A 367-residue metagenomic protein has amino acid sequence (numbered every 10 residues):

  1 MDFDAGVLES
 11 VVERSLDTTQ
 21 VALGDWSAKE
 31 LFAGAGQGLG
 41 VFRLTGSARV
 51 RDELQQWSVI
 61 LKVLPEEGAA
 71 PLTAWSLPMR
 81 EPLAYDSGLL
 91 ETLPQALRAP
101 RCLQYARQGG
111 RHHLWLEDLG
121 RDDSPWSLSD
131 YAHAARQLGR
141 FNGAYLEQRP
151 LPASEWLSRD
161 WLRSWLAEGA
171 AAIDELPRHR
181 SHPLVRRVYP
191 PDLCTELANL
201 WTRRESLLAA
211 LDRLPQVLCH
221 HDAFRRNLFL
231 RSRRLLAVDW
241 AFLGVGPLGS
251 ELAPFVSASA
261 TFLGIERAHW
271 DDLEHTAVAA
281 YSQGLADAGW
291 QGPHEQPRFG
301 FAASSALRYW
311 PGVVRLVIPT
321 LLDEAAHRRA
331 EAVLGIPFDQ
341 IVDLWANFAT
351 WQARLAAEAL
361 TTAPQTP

Functional and structural regions predicted by a protein language model:
M1-G109, R231-L235, A357-P367: Conserved NTP-binding catalytic cores of kinases and kinase-like/nucleotidyltransferase enzymes across multiple kinase
A35-E53, I60, R204-S250: Active-site acidic catalytic loop and adjacent metal/ATP-binding pocket of ATP-dependent phosphoryl transfer enzymes
P71-L72, T92, R121-S129, L263 (+1 more regions): Short, polar/flexible loop-turn hinges at active-site or ligand-entry regions and domain interfaces
L83, G249-G289, A306-A326: Active-site activation/catalytic loop segments of kinase-like enzymes and analogous catalytic loops in related
A99-C102, A106, R149-L162, Q291-R298: Short, glycine/acidic-rich hinge or "gate" loops at secondary-structure transitions that mediate conformational
G110-R121: Conserved short submotifs of the Hanks-type protein kinase catalytic core that shape the nucleotide-binding pocket
L119-R140, E147-H220, R231, R328-A330 (+2 more regions): ATP-dependent phospho-/nucleotidyl transfer catalytic cores
A303-P367: ATP/Mg2+ or Mg2+-diphosphate-binding catalytic cores that bind nucleotide phosphates or diphosphates via glycine-rich
